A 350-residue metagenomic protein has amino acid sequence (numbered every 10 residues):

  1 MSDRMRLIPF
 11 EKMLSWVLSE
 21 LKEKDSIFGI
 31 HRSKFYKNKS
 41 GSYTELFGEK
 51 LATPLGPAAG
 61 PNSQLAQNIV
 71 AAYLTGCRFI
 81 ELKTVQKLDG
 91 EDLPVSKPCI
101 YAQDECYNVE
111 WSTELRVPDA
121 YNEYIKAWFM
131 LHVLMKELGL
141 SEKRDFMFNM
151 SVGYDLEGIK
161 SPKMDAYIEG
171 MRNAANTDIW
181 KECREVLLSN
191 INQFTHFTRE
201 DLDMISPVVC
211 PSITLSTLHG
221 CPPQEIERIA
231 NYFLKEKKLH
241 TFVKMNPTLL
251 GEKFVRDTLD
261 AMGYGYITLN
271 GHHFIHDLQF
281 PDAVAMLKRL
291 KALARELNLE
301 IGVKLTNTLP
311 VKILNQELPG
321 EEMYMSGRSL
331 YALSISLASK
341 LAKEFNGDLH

Functional and structural regions predicted by a protein language model:
M1-E236: N-terminal capping/small domains of soluble enzymes
D25-N38, G251-D348: Glycine/Thr-rich beta-alpha phosphate-binding loop at enzyme active sites
H31, H196, H219, H240 (+2 more regions): Histidine (H) residue identity feature
L51-L55, G76-R78, K237-T241, L297-I301 (+1 more regions): Short, well-ordered coil/turn segments that N-cap beta-strands
P61-S63, Q86, M245-G251, N307-V311: Active-site-proximal loop/turn and secondary-structure-junction residues that shape catalytic pockets, frequently
E81, F242-K244, K304: Conserved beta-strand positions in the central sheet of alpha/beta enzyme cores
E123-R144, T241, K253-D257, L305 (+2 more regions): Contiguous hydrophobic segments
C221-K238, F242-V255, F274-P281: Extended, H/D-rich, highly charged conserved domains that either
